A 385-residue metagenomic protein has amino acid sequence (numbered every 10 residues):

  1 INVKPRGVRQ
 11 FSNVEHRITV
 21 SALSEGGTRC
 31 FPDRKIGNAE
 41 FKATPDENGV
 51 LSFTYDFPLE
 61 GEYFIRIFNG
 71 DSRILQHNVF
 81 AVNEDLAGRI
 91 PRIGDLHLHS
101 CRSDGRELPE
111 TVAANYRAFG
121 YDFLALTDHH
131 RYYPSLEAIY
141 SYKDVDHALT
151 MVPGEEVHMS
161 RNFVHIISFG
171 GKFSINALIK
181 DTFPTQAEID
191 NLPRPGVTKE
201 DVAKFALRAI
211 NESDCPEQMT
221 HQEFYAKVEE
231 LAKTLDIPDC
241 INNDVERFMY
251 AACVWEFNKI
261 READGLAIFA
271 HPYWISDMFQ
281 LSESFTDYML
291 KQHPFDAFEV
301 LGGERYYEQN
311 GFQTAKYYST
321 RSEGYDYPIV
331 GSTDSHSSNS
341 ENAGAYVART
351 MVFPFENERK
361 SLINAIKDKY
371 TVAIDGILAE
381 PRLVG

Functional and structural regions predicted by a protein language model:
I1-P91, R161-F173, D277-G385: Charged catalytic cores and adjacent phosphate/nucleic-acid-binding surfaces used for phosphate/nucleic-acid chemistry
D85-L266, A270, V300-F312, S332-N339: A metal-dependent hydrolase metal-coordination microenvironment
P272-W274: Extracellular glycoside hydrolase catalytic/binding regions
